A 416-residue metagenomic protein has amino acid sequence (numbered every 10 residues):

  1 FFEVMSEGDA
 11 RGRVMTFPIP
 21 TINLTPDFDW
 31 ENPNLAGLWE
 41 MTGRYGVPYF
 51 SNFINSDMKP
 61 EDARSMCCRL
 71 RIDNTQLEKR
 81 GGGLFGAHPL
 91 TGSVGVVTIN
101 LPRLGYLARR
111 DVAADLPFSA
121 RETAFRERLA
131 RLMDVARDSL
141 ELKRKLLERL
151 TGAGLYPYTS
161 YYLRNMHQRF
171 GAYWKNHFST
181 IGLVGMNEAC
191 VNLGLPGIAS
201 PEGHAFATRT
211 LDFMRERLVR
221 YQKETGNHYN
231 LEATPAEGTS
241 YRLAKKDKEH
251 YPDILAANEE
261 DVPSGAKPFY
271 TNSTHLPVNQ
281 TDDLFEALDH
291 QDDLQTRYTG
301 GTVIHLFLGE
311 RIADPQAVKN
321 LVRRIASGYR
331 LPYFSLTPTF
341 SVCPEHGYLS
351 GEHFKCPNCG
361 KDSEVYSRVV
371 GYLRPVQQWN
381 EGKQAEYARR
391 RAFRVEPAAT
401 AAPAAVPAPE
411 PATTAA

Functional and structural regions predicted by a protein language model:
F1-K175, P196, S200-N358, D362-V365: Conserved catalytic cores of very large enzyme subunits
L90-V94, Y173-C190, K361-Q378: Conserved phosphate/anionic-ligand binding catalytic regions in large, soluble enzymes, centered on
N100-P102, L107-R110, L150, N176-H177 (+5 more regions): Surface-exposed loop/turn and secondary-structure junction residues enriched for glycine/proline
T339-N358, E364-A416: Intrinsic, low-complexity terminal and presequence regions
